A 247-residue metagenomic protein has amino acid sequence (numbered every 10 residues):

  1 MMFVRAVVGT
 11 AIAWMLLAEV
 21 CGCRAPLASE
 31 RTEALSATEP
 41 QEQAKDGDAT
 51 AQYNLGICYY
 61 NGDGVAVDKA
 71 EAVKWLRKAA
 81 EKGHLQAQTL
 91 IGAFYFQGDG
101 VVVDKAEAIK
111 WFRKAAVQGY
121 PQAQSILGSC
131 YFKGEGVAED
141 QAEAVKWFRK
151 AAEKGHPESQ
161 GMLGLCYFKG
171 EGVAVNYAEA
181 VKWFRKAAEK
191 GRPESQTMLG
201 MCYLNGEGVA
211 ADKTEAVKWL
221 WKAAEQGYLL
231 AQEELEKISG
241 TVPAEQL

Functional and structural regions predicted by a protein language model:
M1-T10: Bacterial N-terminal signal peptides that target proteins for export
G9-E19: Bacterial N-terminal signal peptides
E19-D46, T50, N54: N-terminal leader/linker segments that initiate helical-solenoid repeat arrays
L27, R31, K222-L247: Terminal, low-structured helical/coil segments at or just beyond the last alpha-helical repeat
K45-D48, N61-D63, D68, E81-H84 (+13 more regions): Short helix-capping/linker turns of helical repeat alpha-solenoids
N54-N61, L90-Q97, I126-K133, M162-K169 (+2 more regions): Hydrophobic face of amphipathic alpha-helices that form TPR/SEL1-like repeat modules and related alpha-solenoid
